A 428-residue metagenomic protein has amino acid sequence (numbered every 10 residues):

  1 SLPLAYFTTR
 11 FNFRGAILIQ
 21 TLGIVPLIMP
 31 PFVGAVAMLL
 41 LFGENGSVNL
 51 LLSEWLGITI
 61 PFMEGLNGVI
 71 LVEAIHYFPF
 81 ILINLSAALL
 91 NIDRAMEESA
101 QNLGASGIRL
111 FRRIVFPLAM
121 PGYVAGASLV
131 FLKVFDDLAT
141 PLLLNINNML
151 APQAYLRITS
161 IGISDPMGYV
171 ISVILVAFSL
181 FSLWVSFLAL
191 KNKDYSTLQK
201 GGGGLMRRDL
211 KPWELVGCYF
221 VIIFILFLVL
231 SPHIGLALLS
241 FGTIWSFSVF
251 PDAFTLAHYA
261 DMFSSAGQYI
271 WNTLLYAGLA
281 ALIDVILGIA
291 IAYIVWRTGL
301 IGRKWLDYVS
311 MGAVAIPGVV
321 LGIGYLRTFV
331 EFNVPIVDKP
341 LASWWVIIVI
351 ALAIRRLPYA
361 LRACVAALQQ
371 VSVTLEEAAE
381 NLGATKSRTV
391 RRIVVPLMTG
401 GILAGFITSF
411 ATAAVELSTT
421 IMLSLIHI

Functional and structural regions predicted by a protein language model:
S1-L90, F116-L138, L143, V170-L188 (+5 more regions): Membrane-water interface segments at the C-terminal ends of transmembrane alpha-helices in multi-pass inner-membrane
I92-A95, V371-L375: Short glycine/proline-centered loop/turn elements that form peptide/ligand docking sites
S99-A100, A379, I426-I428: Conserved small/polar residues in nucleotide/adenosyl-binding loops
L103-A105, L382-A384: A short glycine-centered flexible hinge/capping loop motif at secondary-structure junctions
N145-F181: Repeat-solenoid scaffold signature
N145-R157, V249-M262, L425: Short hydrophobic, aromatic-rich alpha-helical segments embedded in or entering the lipid bilayer of multi-pass
V185-V221: Alpha-helical transmembrane segments of integral membrane proteins
A366-V373, E380-L382: Outer-membrane beta-barrel pore domains
